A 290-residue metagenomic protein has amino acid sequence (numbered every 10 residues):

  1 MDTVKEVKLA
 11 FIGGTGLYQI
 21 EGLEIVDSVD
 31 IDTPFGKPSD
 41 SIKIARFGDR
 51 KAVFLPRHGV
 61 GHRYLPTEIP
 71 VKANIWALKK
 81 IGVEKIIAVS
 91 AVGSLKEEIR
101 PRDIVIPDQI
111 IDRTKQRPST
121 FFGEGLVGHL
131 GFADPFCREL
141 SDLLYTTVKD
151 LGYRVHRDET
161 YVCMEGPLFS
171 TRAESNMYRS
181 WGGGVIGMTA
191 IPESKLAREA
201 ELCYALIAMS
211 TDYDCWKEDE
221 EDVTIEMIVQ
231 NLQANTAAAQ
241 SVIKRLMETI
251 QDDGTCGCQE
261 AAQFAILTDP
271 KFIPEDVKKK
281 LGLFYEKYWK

Functional and structural regions predicted by a protein language model:
M1-A133, K287-K290: Metabolite-binding pocket within alpha/beta catalytic cores that recognizes anionic/polar moieties
K79-G82, R179, R198: Non-catalytic positions within long, well-ordered alpha-helices that form the structural scaffold/packing of enzyme
E139, L143-R154, S241-T249: Generic non-transmembrane alpha-helical segments
D150-G184: Active-site/ligand-binding-proximal alpha/beta "capping" segment
M188-E226: Zn-dependent metallopeptidase/amidohydrolase metal-coordination segment
C215-A262: His/Asp/Glu-rich mid-to-C-terminal helical/loop segments that flank catalytic regions of hydrolases
T255-K290: A short, charged, Gly/Pro-tolerant segment at domain boundaries
